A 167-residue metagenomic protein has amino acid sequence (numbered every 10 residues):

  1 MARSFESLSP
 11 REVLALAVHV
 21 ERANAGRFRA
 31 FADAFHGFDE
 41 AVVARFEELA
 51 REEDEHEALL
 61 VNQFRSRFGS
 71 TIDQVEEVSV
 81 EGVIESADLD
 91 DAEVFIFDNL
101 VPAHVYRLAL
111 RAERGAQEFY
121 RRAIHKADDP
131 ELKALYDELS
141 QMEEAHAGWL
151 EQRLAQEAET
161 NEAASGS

Functional and structural regions predicted by a protein language model:
M1-S167: Non-heme di-metal
